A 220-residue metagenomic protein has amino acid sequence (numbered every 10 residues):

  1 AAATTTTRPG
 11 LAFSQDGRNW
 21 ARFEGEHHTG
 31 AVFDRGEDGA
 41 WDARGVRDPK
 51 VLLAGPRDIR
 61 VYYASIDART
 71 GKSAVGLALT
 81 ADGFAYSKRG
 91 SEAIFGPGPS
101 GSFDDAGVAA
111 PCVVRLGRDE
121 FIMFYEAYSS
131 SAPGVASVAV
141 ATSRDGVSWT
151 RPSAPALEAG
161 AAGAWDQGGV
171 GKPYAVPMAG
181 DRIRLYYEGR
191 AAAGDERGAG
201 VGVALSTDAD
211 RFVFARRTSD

Functional and structural regions predicted by a protein language model:
A1-D220: Carbohydrate-active catalytic/glycan-binding domains of CAZyme proteins, especially the secreted or lumenal ectodomains
